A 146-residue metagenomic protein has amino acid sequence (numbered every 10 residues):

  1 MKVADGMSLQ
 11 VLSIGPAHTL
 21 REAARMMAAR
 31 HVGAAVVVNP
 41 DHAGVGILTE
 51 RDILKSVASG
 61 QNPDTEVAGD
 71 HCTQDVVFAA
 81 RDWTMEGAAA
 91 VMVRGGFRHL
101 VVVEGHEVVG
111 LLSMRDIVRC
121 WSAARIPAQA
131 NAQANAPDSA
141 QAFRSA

Functional and structural regions predicted by a protein language model:
M1-Q10, T49-A80, T84-V93, V108 (+1 more regions): Tandem CBS (Bateman) regulatory domains
I14-H31, V38, F78-G96, V103 (+1 more regions): The conserved cystathionine-beta-synthase
